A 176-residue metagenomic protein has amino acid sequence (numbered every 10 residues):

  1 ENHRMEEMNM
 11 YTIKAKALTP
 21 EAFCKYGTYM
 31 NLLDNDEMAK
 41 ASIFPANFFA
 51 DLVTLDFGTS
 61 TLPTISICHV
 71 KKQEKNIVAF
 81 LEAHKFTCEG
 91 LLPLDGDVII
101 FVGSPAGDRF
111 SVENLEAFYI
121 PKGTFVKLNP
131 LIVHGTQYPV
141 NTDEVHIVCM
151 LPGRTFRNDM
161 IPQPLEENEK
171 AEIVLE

Functional and structural regions predicted by a protein language model:
N2-H3: Intrinsic-disorder-associated, low-complexity terminal segments enriched in Asp/Asn/His/Tyr and depleted of Lys/Arg
E7-I120, T136-E176: Active-site region of the double-stranded beta-helix
P121-T136: Conserved SET/PR-domain catalytic core that frames the SAM/AdoMet-binding pocket
